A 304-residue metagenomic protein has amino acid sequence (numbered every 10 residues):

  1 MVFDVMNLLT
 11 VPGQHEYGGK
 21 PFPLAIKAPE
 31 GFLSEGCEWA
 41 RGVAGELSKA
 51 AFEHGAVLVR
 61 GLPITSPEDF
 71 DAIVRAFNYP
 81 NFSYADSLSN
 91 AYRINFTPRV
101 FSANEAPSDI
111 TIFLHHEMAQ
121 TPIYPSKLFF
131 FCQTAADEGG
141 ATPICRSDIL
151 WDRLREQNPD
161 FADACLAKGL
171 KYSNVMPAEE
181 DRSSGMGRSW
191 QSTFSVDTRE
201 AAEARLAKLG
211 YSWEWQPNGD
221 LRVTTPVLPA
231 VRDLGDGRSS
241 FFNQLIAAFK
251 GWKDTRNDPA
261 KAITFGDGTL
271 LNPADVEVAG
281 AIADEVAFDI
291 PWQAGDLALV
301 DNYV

Functional and structural regions predicted by a protein language model:
M1-W39, E46, F52-E53, S108-F113 (+2 more regions): Active-site environment of non-heme Fe oxygenases that use a 2-His-1-carboxylate facial triad
L47-V57, N78-N81: Acidic, aromatic-enriched beta-alpha/helix-loop junctions
G61, N302-Y303: Conserved "cap/hinge" positions at secondary-structure junctions
I64-Y79: Glycine-rich loop at the start of a catalytic domain that most often binds anionic cofactors/ligands
P80-A91, E214, P291, L297: Polymerase palm active-site segment centered on the conserved acidic dipeptide of motif C
N81-H116: A gly/proline- and charged-residue-enriched helix-loop-helix capping module
